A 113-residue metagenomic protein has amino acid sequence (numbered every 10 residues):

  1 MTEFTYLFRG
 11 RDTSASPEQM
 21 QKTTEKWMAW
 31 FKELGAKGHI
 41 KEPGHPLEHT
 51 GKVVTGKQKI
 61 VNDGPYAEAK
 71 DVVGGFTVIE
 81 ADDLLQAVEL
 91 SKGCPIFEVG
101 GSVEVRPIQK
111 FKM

Functional and structural regions predicted by a protein language model:
M1-M113: Conserved, structured core segments of small domains
